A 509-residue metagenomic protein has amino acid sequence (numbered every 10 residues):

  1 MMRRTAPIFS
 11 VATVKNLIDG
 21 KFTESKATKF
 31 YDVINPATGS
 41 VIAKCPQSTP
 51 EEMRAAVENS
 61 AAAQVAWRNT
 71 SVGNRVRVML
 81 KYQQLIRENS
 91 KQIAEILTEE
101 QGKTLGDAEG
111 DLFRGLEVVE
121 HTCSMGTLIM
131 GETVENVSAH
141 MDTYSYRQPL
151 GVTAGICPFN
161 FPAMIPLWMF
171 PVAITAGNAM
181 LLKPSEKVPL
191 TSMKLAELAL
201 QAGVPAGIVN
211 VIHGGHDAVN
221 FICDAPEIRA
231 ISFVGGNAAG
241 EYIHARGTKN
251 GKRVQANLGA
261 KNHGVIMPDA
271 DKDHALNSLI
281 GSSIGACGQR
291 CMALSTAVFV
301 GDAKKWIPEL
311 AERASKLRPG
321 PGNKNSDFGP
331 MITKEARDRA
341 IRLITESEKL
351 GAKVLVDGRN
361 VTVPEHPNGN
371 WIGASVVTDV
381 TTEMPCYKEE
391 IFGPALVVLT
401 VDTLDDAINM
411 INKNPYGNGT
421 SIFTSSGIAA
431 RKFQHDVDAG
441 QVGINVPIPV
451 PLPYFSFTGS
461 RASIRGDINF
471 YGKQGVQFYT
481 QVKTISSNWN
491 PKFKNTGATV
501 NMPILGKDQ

Functional and structural regions predicted by a protein language model:
M2-A37, R359: Hydrophobic face of amphipathic alpha-helices that form TPR/SEL1-like repeat modules and related alpha-solenoid
T38-K44, V204, I228, V265 (+2 more regions): Conserved C-terminal structural/oligomerization subdomain of aldehyde/semialdehyde dehydrogenase
G39, R75, L97, V119 (+9 more regions): Residue-level signal for inorganic ion chemistry
S40-M130, H140: Glycine-rich loop-to-alpha-helix module at the N-terminal edge of alpha/beta enzyme cores
I42-S48, A63-N69, G155, G264-M267 (+5 more regions): Short, well-ordered beta-strand elements within core beta-sheets of diverse protein domains
Q64, R68, Q83-S90, A94 (+19 more regions): Structural signal for hydrophobic packing residues in well-ordered secondary-structure cores of soluble enzyme domains
G131-L276, N325, V401, G466: Rossmann-like NAD(P) dinucleotide-binding subdomain of oxidoreductase/dehydrogenase enzymes
A238-T381, L404, M410, I444 (+2 more regions): ALDH superfamily catalytic-core signature
